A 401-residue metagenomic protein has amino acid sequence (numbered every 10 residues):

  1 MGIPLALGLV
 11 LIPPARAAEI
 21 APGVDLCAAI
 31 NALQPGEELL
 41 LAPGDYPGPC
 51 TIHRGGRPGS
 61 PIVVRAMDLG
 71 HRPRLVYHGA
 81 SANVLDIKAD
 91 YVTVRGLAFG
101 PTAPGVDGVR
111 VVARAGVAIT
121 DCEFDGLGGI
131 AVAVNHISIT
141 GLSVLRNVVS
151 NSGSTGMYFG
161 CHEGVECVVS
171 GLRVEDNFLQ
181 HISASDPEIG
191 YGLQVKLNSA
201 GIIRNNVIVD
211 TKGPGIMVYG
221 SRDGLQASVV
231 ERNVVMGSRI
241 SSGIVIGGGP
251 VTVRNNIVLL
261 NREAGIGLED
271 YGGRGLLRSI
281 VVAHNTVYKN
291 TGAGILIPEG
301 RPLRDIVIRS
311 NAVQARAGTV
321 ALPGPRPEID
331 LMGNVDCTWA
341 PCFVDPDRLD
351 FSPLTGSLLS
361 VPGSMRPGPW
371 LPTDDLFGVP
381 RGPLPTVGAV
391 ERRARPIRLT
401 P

Functional and structural regions predicted by a protein language model:
G2-V10: Bacterial N-terminal signal peptides
A15-I52, S357, F377-G382, T386: Acidic Gly/Asp/Thr-rich repetitive segments characteristic of extracellular carbohydrate-active and adhesion proteins
A18-V24, L40-P43, P49, G55-D107 (+1 more regions): Right-handed parallel beta-helix/beta-spiral solenoid domain characteristic of secreted/periplasmic
I30, P49-G55, V76, A82-K88 (+10 more regions): Glycine-rich beta-solenoid repeat tracts in large extracellular/virion proteins
A42-P43, P61, R65-G70, D90-P101 (+11 more regions): Right-handed parallel beta-helix
G44-Y46, D68-H71, R316-G318, G363-P367 (+1 more regions): Acidic glycine-/aspartate-rich tracts in secreted/extracellular proteins
V335-A394: C-terminal accessory segments
T400-P401: Short, solvent-exposed mixed-charge patches
